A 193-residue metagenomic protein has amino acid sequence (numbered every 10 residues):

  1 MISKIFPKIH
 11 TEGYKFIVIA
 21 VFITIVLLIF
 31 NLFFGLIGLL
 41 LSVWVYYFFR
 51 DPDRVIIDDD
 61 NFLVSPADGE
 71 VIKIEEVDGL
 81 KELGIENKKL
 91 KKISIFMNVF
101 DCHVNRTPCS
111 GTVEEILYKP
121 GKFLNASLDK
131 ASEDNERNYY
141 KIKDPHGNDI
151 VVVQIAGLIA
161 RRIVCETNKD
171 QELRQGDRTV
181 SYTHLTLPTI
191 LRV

Functional and structural regions predicted by a protein language model:
M1-V18: N-terminal membrane-targeting/pre-transmembrane regions
V18-V26: Hydrophobic, membrane-inserted alpha-helices
L27-L36: Transmembrane helix interruption/hinge and helix-loop junction motifs
L39-I56: Transmembrane alpha-helices and immediately adjacent membrane-cytoplasm interface residues in multi-pass integral
P52-F62, N98-V104: Short aromatic-glycine motifs in intrinsically disordered, low-complexity regions
D59-E76: Membrane-cytosol interface motif
V71-E172, R178, L185: Cytosolic, membrane-proximal regulatory domains of ion/volume homeostasis and mechanosensation machinery
T183-T189: Conserved small/polar residues in nucleotide/adenosyl-binding loops
